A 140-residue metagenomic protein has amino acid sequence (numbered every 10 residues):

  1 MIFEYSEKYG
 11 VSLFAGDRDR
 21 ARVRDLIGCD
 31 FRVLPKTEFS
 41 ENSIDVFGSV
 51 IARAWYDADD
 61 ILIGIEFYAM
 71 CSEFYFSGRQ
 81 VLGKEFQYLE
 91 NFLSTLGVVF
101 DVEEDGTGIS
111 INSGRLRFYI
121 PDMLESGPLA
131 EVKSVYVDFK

Functional and structural regions predicted by a protein language model:
M1-K140: Short helix/turn-capping signatures at newly exposed starts of structured segments
